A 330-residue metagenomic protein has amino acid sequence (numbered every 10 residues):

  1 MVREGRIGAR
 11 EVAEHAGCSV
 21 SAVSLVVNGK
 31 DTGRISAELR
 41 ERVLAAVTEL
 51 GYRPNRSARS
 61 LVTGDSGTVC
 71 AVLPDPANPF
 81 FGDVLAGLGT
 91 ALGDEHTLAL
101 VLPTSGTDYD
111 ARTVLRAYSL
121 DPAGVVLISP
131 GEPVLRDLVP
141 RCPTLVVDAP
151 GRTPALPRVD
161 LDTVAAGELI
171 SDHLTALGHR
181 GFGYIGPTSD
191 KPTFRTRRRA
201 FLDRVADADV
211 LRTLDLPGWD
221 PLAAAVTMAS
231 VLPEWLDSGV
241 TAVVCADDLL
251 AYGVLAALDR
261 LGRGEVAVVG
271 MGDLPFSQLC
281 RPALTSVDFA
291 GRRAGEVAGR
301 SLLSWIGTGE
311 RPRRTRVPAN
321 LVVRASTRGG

Functional and structural regions predicted by a protein language model:
M1-G64: N-terminal helix-turn-helix DNA-binding module of bacterial transcription factors
V20-L25, V62-D75, H173, G181-P187: Short beta-strand segments enriched in small/hydrophobic residues
A46, G87-A91, T196-D207, G253-L261: Alpha-helical structural signal in soluble globular domains
R56, P74-D83, V101-Y109, V159-L169 (+6 more regions): Hinge/beta->alpha junction and helix N-cap segments in small-molecule ligand-binding domains
G64, T68-D172, P233-S238, A242: Alpha-helical recognition/docking segments in bacterial nutrient-uptake and carbohydrate-utilization systems
A229, P233-G330: Flexible loop/turn connectors
